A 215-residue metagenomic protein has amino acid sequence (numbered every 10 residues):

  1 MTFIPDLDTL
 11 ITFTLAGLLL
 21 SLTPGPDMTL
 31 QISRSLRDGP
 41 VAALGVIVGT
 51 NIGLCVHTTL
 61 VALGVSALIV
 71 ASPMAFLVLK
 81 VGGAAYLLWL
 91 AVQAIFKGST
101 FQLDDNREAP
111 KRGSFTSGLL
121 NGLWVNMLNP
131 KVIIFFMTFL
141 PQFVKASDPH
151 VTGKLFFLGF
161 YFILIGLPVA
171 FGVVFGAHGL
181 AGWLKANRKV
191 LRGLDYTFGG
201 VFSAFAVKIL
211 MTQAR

Functional and structural regions predicted by a protein language model:
F3-L77, T138-I163, A181: Juxtamembrane transmembrane-helix termini in multi-pass membrane transport proteins
L18-S21, N126-M127, I163-F171: Residue-level hotspots within the lipid-embedded alpha helices of multi-pass solute transporters
V41-G118, G176: Membrane helix-loop-helix hairpins that form the core translocation module of multi-pass transporters
T58-A62, L128, V132-I133, F202-R215: Hydrophobic alpha-helical transmembrane segments in multi-pass integral membrane proteins
A71-Q102, V169-V173, A177, A181-R215: Selective transmembrane alpha-helices of multi-pass membrane proteins
S114-L123, N129: Anionic-ligand binding region
